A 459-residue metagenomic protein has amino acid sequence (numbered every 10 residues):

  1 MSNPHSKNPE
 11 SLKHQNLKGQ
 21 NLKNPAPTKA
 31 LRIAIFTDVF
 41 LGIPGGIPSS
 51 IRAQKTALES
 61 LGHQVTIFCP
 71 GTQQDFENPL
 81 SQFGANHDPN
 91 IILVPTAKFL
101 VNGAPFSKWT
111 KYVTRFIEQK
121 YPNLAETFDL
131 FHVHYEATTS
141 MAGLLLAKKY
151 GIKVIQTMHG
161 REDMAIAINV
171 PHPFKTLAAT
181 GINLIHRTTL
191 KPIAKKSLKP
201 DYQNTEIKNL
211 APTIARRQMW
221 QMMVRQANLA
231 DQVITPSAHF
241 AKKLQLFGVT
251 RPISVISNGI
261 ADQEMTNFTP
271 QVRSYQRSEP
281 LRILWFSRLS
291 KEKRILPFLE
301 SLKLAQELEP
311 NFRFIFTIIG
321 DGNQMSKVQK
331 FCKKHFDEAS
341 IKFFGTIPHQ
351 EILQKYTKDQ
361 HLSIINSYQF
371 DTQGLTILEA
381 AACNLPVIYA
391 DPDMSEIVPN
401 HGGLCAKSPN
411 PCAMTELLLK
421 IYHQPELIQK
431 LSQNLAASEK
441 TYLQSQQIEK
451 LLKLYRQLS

Functional and structural regions predicted by a protein language model:
S2-N8, K13, N21-F83, H87-P89: N-terminal subdomain of nucleotide-sugar transferases
C69, A179-F268: Donor nucleotide-sugar binding/catalytic pocket of nucleotide-sugar-dependent glycosyltransferases
D231, T357-T372, L385: Acidic donor-binding loop of glycosyltransferase active sites
I234, Y275-L302, T317: Conserved donor-binding/catalytic core segment of Leloir-type glycosyltransferases
P270, E426-R456: A charged, aromatic-enriched C-terminal amphipathic alpha-helix characteristic of glycosyltransferases across folds
K327-I347, D359: Nucleotide-activated donor-binding/catalytic signature segment of Leloir-type glycosyltransferases, i.e., the conserved
A382, P386-Y389: Short hydrophobic beta-strand element within catalytic cores of glycosyltransferases and related nucleotide-activated
N400-P411, K420-P425: Conserved acidic donor-binding segment of nucleotide-sugar-dependent glycosyltransferases
